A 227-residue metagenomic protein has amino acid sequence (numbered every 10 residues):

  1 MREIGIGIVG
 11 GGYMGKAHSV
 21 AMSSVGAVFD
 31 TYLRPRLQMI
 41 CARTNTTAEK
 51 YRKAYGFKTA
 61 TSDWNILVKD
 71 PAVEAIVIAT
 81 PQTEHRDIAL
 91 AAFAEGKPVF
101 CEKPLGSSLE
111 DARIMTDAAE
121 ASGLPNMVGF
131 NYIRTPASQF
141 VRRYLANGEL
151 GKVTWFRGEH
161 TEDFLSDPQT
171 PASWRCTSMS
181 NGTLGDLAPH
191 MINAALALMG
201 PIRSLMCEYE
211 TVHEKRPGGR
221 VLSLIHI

Functional and structural regions predicted by a protein language model:
M1-Y55: N-terminal Rossmann-like dinucleotide-binding module
P35-M39, K58, E74-I76, G182: Short active-site oxyanion
T59-P71: Short acidic low-complexity segments
T61, F100, P125-M127, R157 (+1 more regions): Structural detector of well-ordered beta-strand residues that form the stable sheet scaffold of enzyme domains
A75, P81-I133, G148: Beta-strand-loop-alpha-helix segment that lines the small-molecule cofactor/substrate pocket of alpha/beta enzymes
Y132-L224: Predominantly a Rossmann-like dinucleotide-binding segment in NAD(P)-dependent oxidoreductases
